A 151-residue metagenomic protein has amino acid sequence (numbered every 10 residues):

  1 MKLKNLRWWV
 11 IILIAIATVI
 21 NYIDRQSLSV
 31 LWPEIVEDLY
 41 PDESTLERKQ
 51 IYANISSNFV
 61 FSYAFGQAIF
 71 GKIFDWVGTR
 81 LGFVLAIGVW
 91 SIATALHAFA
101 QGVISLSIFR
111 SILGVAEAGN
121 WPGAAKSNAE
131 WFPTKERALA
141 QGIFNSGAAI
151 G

Functional and structural regions predicted by a protein language model:
L6-N21, I55-F59, V89, S105 (+1 more regions): Hydrophobic transmembrane alpha-helices of multi-pass secondary transporters, especially the MFS 12-helix bundle
W9-P41: Extracytoplasmic
V19, A53-F61, G88, A95 (+2 more regions): Transmembrane alpha-helical cores of Major Facilitator Superfamily
I23, S27, F99, V103 (+1 more regions): Hydrophobic transmembrane alpha-helices of Major Facilitator Superfamily
Q26, F59-A68, A118: Residue-level signature of mid-helix packing/kink "hotspots" within the transmembrane helices of 12-pass Major
W32-F65: Extracellular/periplasmic helix-loop-helix junction of adjacent transmembrane segments in MFS-like secondary
F65-I104: Conserved MFS/SLC helix-loop-helix module at the cytosolic interface between two early adjacent transmembrane helices
F109-G147: Cytoplasmic helix-loop-helix junction between adjacent transmembrane helices in 12-TM secondary transporters
